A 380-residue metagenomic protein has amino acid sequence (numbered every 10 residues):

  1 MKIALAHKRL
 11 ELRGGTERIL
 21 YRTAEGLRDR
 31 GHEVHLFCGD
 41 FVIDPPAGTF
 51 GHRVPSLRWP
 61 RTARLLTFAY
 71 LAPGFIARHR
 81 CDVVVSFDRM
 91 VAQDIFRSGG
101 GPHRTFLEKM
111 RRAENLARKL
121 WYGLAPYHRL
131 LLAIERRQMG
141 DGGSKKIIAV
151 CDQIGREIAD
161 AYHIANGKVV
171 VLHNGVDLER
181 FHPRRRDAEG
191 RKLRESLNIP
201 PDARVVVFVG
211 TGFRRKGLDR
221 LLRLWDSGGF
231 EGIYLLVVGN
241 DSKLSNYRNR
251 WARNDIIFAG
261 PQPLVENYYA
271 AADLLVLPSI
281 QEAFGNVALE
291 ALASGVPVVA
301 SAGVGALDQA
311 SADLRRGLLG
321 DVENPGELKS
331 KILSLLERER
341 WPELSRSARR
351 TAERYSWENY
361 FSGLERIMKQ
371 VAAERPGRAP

Functional and structural regions predicted by a protein language model:
E17-R22, R204-S227, S245, N359: A conserved mid-protein helix/loop that constitutes part of the nucleotide-sugar donor-binding site
L124-I147: Membrane-proximal helix-turn-helix segments that form the acceptor-binding/catalytic region of lipid-linked
Q153, G175: Carbohydrate-associated surface elements
A159, V176-K192, N246, N267 (+1 more regions): Acidic anion/phosphate-binding donor-loop and adjacent secondary structure in glycosyltransferase catalytic cores
K192-E195, R340-R354: A short, well-ordered alpha-helix in the C-terminal region of glycosyltransferases
P261, I280: Aromatic "clamp/platform" in nucleotide-sugar-dependent glycosyltransferases that forms part of the donor/acceptor
P297-S301, S311: Short hydrophobic beta-strand element within catalytic cores of glycosyltransferases and related nucleotide-activated
L314-P325, S334-E339: Conserved acidic donor-binding segment of nucleotide-sugar-dependent glycosyltransferases
